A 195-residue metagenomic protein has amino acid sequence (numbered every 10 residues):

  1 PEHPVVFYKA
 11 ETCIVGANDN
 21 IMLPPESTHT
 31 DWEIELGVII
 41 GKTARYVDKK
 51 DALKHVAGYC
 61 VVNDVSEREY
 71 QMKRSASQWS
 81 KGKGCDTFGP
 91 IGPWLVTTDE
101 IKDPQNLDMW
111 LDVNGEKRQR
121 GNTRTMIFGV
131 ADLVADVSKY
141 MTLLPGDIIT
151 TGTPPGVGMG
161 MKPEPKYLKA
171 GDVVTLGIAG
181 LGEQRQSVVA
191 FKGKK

Functional and structural regions predicted by a protein language model:
P1-H3, A10, W32-L36, H55-G58 (+4 more regions): A generic structural signal for short beta-strands and their flanking turns/coil linkers
P1-P25: Extended, compositionally biased flexible segments
K9-E11, W32-K42, C60-V65, L95 (+1 more regions): Short, structured patches in soluble enzyme cores that scaffold and shape functional sites
C13, N20, A44, E67-R68 (+2 more regions): Active-site/binding-pocket entry motifs
D19-E26, I34-L36, I40-A44, L111 (+1 more regions): Hydrophobic beta-sheet segments that form the core/acyl-binding groove of ACP/CoA-dependent acyl-chain-processing
I21-T30, A44-D51, W79-K83, T97-I101 (+1 more regions): A generic local secondary-structure boundary/capping motif
I40, D48-V62, R68: RNA pseudouridine synthases
R68-K195: Catalytic-pocket segment enriched in acidic/His residues
